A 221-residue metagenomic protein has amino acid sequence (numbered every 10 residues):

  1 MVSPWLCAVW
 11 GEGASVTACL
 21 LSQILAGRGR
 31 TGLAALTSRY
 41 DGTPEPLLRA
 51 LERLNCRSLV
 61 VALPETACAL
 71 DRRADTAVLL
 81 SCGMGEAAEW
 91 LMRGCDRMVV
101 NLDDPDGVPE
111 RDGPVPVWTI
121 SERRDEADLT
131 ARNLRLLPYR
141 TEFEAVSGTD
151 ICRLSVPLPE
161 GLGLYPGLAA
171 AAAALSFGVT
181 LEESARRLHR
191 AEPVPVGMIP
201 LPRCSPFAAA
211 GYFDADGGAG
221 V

Functional and structural regions predicted by a protein language model:
M1-P46: Walker A (P-loop) phosphate-binding motif
V2-E12, D41-G42, A50-C56, A62-Y212: Acidic, Mg2+-coordinating active-site environments of NTP-dependent enzymes
A18, G163, G217: Short, conserved glycine- and acidic-residue-centered signature motifs in active-site or ligand-binding loops
F213-G220: Active-site glycine- and acidic-residue-rich loops that bind and position anionic ligands or nucleotide-like cofactors
